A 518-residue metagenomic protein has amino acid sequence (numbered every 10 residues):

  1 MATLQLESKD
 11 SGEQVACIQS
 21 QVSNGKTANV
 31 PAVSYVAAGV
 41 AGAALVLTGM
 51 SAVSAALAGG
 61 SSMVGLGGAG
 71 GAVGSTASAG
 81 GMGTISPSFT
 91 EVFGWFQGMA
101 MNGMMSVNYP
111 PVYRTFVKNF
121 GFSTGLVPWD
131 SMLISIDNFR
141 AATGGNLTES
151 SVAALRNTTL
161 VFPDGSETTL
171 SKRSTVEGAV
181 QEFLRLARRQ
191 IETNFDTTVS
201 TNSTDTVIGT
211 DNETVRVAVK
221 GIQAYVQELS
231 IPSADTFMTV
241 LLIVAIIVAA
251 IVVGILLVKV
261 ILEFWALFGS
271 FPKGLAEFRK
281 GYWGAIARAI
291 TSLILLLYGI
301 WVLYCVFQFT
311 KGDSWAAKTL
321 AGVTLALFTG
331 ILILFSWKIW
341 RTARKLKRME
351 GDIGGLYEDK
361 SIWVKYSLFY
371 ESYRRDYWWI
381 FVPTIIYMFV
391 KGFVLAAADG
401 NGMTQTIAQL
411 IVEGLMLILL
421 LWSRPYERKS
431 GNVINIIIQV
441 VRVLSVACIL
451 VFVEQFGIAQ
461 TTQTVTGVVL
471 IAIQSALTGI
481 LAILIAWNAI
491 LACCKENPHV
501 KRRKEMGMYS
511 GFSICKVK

Functional and structural regions predicted by a protein language model:
L4-V323, T329: Extramembranous, membrane-proximal N-terminal regions and early juxtamembrane loops of multi-pass membrane proteins
S8, I353, Y366-W379, M388-K518: Membrane-proximal bilayer-interacting regions
L47-A58, A249-A266, Y298-K311, F328-R341 (+4 more regions): Membrane-embedded alpha-helices of multi-pass membrane proteins, especially ion channels and transporters
Q227-V240, R279-A285, A289, D313-T319 (+5 more regions): Membrane-interfacial loop-to-transmembrane-helix junctions in polytopic alpha-helical membrane proteins
S233-A245, L293, F369-F393: Membrane-interface recognition of transmembrane alpha-helix starts, especially the cytoplasmic loop-to-helix transition
I255-L293, F335-V382, M416-I438, A492-R503: Helix-loop boundary elements of multi-pass alpha-helical membrane proteins
G322-A326, R344-K347: N-terminal uDENN/longin-like adaptor modules and analogous extended polar/low-complexity scaffolding regions in large
